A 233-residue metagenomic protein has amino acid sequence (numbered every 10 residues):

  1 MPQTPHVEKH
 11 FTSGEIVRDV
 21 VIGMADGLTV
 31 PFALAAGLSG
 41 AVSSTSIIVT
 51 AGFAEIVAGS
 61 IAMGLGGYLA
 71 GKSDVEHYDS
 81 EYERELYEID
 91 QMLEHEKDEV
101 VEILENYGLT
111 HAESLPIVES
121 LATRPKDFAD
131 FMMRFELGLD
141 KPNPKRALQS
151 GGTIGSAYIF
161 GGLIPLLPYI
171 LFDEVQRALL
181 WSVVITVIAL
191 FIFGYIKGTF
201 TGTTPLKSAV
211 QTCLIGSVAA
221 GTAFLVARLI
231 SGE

Functional and structural regions predicted by a protein language model:
M1-G71: Internal alpha-helical transmembrane segments
M1-T12, I16, D74-I154: Cytosol/matrix-facing amphipathic helices and coiled-coil assembly/linker segments of eukaryotic membrane proteins
T12-I22, T45-F53, E113, A147-G152 (+2 more regions): The feature identifies polytopic integral membrane transport proteins across all domains of life
I16-A35, K141-L167: Transmembrane alpha-helical segments and their cytosolic interface motifs in multi-pass membrane proteins
Q176-I188: Structural signature of hydrophobic alpha-helical transmembrane segments
I192-S217: Interfacial loop-to-transmembrane junctions
F224-E233: Juxtamembrane boundary at the C-terminal end of a transmembrane helix
